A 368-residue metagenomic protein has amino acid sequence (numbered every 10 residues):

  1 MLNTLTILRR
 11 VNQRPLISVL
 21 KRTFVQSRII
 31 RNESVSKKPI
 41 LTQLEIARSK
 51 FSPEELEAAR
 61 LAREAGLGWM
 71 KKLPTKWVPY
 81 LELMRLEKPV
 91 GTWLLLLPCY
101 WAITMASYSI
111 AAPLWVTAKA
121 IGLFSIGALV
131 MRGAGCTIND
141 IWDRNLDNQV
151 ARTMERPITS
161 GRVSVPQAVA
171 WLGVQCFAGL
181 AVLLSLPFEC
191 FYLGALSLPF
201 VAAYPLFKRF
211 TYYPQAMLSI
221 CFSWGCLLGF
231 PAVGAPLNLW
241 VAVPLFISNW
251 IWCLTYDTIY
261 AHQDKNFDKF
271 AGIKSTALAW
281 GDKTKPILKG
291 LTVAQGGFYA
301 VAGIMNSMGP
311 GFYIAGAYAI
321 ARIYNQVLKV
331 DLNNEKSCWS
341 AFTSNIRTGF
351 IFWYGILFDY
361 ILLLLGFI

Functional and structural regions predicted by a protein language model:
M1-E64: N-terminal mitochondrial targeting presequence
S52-Y80, C136-V163, D257-G281, K329-S337: Cytosolic, membrane-interface loops and tails of multi-pass inner-membrane proteins
L73-V78, V301-I368: Extended hydrophobic alpha-helices typical of membrane-associated regions
W77, L81-E82, A134, T153-P244 (+1 more regions): Intramembrane alpha-helical segments
T92-C99, W171-A178, L218-L227, L288-A300 (+1 more regions): Core segments of transmembrane alpha-helices that mediate helix-helix packing or line hydrophobic substrate/ligand
L96-W142, R152, G173-L183, F191-A202 (+2 more regions): Membrane-embedded alpha-helical segments that form the functional core of polytopic membrane enzymes, especially those
T104-M105, L184-L186, F207, P231-A232 (+2 more regions): Helix-loop junctions at the membrane-solvent interface of multi-pass transporters, primarily the C-terminal
L123-I126, R144-G194, F270-F312: Multi-pass membrane catalytic core of lipid/isoprenoid biosynthesis enzymes
